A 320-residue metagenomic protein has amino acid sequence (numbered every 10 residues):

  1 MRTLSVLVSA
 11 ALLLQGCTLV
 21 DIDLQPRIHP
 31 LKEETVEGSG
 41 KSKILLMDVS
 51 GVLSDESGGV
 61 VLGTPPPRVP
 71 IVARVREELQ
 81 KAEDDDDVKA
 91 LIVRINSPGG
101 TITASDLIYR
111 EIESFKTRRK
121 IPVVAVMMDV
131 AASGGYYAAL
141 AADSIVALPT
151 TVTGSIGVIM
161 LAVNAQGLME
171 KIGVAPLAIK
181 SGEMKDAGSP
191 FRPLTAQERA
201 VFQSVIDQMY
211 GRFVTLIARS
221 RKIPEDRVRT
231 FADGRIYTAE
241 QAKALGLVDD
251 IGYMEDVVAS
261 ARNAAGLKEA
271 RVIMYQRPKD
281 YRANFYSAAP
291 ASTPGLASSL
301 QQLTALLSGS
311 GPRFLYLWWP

Functional and structural regions predicted by a protein language model:
R2-G134, L140-L148, I159-P320: N-terminal organellar transit peptides
G154-I156: Flexible, glycine/proline-enriched loop segments at strand-loop-helix junctions that form or flank small-ligand binding
